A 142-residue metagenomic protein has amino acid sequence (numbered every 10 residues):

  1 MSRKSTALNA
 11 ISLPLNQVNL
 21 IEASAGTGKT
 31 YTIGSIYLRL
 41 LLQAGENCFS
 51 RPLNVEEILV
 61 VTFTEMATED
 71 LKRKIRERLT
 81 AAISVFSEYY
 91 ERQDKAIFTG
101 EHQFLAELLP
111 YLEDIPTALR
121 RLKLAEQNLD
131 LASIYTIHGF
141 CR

Functional and structural regions predicted by a protein language model:
M1-R142: P-loop NTPase Walker
